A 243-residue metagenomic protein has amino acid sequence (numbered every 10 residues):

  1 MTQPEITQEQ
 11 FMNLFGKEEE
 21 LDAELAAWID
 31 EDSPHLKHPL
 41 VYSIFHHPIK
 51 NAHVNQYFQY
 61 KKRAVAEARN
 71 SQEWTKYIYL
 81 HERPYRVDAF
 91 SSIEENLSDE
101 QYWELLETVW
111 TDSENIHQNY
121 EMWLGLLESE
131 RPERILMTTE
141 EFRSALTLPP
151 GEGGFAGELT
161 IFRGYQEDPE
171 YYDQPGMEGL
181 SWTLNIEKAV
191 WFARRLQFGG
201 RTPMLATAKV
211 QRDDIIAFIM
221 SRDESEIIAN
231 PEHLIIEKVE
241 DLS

Functional and structural regions predicted by a protein language model:
M1-I161, Q166-E178, I186-S243: Conserved NAD+-utilizing ADP-ribose enzyme module
